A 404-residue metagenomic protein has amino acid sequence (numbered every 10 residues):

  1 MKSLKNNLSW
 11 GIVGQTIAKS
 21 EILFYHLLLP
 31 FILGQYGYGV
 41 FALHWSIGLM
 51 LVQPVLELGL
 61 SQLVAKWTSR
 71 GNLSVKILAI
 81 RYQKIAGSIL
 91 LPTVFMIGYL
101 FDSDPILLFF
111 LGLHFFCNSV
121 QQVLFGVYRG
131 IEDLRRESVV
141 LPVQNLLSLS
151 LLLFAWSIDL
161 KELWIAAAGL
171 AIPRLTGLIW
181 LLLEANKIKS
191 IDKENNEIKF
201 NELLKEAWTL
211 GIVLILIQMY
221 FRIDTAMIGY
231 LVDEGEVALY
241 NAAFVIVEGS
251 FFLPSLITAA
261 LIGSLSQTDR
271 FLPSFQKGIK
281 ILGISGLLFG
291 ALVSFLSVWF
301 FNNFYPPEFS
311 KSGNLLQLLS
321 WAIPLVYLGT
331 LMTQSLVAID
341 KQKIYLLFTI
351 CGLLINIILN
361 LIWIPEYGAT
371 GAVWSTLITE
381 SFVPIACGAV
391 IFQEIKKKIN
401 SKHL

Functional and structural regions predicted by a protein language model:
N6-K19, H44-W45, L49, Q53-D102 (+2 more regions): Membrane-water interface segments that mark the loop-to-transmembrane alpha-helix transition
N7-I22, H26, L141-Q144, S148 (+3 more regions): Transmembrane helical elements of multi-pass membrane transporters/channels
L8-A18, G112-F115, Y128-L153, P273-K280 (+3 more regions): Alpha-helical transmembrane segments of multi-pass membrane transporters/permeases
H26-L27, L49, V55-N72, V247-R270 (+1 more regions): Helix-loop junctions and terminal segments of transmembrane helices in multi-pass membrane transport/translocation
Y36-S46, V232-V245, G249, G313-Q317: Small-residue hotspots at the loop-to-helix junctions and early N-terminal turns of transmembrane alpha-helices
K66-N72, C117-V140, S264-Q267, W321-F348: Membrane-interface junctions at transmembrane-helix termini in multi-pass inner-membrane proteins
G98-H114, E234, F295-Y327, T370: Interfacial segments at transmembrane-helix termini and the short loops linking adjacent helices
G112, S138-K187, C351-I355, A369-Q393: Hydrophobic alpha-helical transmembrane segments
